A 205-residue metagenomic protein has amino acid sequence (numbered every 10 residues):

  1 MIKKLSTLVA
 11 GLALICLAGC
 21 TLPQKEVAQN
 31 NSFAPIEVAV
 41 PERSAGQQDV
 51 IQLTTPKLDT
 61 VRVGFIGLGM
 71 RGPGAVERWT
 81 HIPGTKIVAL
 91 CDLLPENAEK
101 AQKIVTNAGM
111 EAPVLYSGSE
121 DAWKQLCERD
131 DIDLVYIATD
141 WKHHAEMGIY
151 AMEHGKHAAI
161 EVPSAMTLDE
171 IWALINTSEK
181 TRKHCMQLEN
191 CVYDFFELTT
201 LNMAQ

Functional and structural regions predicted by a protein language model:
M1-V9: Bacterial N-terminal signal peptides that target proteins for export
L12-A13: Repetitive helical segments and hydrophobic/amphipathic motifs
C16-G19: C-terminal motif of bacterial Sec signal peptides marking the signal peptidase cleavage site
T21-K156, W172, N176-R182: N-terminal glycine-/serine-/threonine-rich beta1-alpha1-beta2 phosphate-ribose binding loop of Rossmann-like
L22, P163-S164: Rossmann-like adenosine-cofactor binding region
A138, E161, L188-E189: A cross-family glycoside hydrolase active-site/sugar-binding cleft signature
G155-H157, E161-P163: Short helix/strand-capping hinge loops at secondary-structure junctions that flank key functional elements
A165-Q205: A contiguous active-site-proximal alpha/beta segment in oxidoreductase catalytic domains
